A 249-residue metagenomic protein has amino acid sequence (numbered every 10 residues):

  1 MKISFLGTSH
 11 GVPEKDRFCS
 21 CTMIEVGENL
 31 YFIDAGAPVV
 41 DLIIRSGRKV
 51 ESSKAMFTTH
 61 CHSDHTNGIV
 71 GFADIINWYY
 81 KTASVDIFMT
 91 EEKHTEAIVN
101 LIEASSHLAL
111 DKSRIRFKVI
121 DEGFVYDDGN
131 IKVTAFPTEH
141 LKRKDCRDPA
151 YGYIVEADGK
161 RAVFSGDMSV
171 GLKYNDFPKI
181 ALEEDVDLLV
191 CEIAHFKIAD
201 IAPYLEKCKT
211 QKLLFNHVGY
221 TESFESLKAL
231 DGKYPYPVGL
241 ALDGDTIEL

Functional and structural regions predicted by a protein language model:
M1, A83, A109-R116, G129-I131 (+2 more regions): A short helix-to-beta-strand connector/capping loop
M1-R48, K118-N175, D243-L249: Core dinuclear metal-dependent hydrolase active-site scaffold
E25-G27, E51, K81-A83, D158-R161 (+2 more regions): Short, surface-exposed connector motifs at secondary-structure boundaries
F32-G36, S53-D64, M89-T90, V163-M168 (+3 more regions): Active-site neighborhood of phospho(di)ester-bond hydrolases with catalytic His/Asp-centered motifs
P38-F88, E184-V190: Active-site metal-binding motif and surrounding structural segment of the metallo-beta-lactamase
Y80-D86, E91-F117: Active-site neighborhood of divalent metal-dependent phosphoester bond hydrolases
K173-L188, F196-L249: Binuclear metal-ion centers of metallo-dependent hydrolases, dominated by the metallo-beta-lactamase
